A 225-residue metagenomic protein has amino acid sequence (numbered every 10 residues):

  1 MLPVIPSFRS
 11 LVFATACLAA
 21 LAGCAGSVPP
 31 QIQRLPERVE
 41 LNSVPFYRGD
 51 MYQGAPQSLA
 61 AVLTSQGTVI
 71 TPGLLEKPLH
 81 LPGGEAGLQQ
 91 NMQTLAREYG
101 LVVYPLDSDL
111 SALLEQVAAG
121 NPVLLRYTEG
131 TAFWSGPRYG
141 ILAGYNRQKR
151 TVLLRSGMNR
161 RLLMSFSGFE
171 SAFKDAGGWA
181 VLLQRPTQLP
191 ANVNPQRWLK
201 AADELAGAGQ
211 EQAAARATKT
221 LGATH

Functional and structural regions predicted by a protein language model:
L2-F13: Bacterial N-terminal signal peptides that target proteins for export
A16, L95, V117, W134 (+2 more regions): A generic structural signal for short, solvent-exposed coil/turn residues that cap or connect secondary-structure
L18, Y127-A132, Q184-T187: Short, flexible beta-strand-to-coil junctions
A20-G23: C-terminal motif of bacterial Sec signal peptides marking the signal peptidase cleavage site
A25-D109, L113, A119, Q188 (+2 more regions): Cysteine-nucleophile protease catalytic domains, especially the papain-like/related folds used in DUB/UBL proteases
A25-V28, Q148-H225: Noncatalytic regulatory segments and standalone regulatory/sensor domains
V102-R155: Active-site-adjacent substructure of cysteine-protease-like catalytic cores
